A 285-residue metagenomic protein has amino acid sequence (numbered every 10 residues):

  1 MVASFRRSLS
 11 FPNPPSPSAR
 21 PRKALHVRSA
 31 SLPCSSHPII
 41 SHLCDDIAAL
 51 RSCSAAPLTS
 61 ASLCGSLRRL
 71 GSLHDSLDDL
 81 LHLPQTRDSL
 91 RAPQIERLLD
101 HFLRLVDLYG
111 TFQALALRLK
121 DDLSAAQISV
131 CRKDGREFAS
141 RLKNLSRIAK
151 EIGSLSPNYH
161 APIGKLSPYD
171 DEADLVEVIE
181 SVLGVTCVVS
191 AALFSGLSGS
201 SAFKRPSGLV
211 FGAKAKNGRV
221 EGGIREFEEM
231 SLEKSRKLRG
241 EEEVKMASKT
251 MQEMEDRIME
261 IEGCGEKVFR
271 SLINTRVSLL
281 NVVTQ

Functional and structural regions predicted by a protein language model:
M1-Q285: Long, contiguous alpha-helical bundle segments
